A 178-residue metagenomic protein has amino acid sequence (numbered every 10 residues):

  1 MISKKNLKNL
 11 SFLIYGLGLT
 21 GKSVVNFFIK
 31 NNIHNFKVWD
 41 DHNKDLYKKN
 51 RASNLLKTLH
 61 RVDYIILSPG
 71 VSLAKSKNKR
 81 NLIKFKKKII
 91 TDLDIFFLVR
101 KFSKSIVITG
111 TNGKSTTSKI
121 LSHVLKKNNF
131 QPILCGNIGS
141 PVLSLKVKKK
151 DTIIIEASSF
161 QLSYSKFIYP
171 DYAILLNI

Functional and structural regions predicted by a protein language model:
M1-T91: N-terminal leader/targeting and accessory segments in enzymes
N26-I29, L56, H60, P69 (+1 more regions): Phosphate-binding loop of NTP-binding sites
